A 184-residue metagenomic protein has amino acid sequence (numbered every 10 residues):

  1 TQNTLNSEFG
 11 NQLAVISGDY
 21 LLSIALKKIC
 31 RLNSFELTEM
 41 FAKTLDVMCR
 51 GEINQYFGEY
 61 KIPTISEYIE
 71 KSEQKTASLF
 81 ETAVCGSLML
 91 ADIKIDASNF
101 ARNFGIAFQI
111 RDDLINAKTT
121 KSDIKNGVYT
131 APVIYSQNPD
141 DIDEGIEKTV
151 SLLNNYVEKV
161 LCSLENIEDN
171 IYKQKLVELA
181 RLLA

Functional and structural regions predicted by a protein language model:
T1-A184: All-alpha prenyltransferase/terpene-synthase fold signal
